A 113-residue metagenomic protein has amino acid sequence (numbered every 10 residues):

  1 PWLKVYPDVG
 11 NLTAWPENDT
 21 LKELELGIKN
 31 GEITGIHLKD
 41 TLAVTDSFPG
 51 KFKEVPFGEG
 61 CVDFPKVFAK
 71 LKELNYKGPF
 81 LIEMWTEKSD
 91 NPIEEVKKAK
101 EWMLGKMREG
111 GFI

Functional and structural regions predicted by a protein language model:
P1-I113: Histidine-acidic metal/acid-base catalytic patches
